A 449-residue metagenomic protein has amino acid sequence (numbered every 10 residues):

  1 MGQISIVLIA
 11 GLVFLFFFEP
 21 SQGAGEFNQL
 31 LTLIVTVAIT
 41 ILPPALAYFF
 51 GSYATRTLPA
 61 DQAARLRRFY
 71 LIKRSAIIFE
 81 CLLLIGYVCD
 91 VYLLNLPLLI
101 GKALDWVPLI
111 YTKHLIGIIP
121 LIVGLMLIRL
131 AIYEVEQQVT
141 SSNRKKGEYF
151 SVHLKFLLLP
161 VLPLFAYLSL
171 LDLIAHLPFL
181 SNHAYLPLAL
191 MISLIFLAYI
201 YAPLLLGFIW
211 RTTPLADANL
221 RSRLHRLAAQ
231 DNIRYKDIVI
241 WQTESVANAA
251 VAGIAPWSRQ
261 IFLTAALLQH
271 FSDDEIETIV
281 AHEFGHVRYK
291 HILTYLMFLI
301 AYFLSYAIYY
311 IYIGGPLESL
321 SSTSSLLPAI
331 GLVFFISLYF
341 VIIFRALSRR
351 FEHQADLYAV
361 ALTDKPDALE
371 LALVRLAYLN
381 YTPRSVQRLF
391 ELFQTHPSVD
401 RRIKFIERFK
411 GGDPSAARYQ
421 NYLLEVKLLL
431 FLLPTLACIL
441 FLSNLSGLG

Functional and structural regions predicted by a protein language model:
G2-L320, Y339, I343-F431, G449: Polar-ligand-bearing catalytic/cofactor-coordination segments of membrane-embedded or membrane-tethered inner-membrane
T323-I336: Generic long, charged, amphipathic alpha-helical segments
L432-L436: Short, glycine/alanine-rich hydrophobic alpha-helices that insert into or span membranes
A437-G449: Juxtamembrane boundary at the C-terminal end of a transmembrane helix
